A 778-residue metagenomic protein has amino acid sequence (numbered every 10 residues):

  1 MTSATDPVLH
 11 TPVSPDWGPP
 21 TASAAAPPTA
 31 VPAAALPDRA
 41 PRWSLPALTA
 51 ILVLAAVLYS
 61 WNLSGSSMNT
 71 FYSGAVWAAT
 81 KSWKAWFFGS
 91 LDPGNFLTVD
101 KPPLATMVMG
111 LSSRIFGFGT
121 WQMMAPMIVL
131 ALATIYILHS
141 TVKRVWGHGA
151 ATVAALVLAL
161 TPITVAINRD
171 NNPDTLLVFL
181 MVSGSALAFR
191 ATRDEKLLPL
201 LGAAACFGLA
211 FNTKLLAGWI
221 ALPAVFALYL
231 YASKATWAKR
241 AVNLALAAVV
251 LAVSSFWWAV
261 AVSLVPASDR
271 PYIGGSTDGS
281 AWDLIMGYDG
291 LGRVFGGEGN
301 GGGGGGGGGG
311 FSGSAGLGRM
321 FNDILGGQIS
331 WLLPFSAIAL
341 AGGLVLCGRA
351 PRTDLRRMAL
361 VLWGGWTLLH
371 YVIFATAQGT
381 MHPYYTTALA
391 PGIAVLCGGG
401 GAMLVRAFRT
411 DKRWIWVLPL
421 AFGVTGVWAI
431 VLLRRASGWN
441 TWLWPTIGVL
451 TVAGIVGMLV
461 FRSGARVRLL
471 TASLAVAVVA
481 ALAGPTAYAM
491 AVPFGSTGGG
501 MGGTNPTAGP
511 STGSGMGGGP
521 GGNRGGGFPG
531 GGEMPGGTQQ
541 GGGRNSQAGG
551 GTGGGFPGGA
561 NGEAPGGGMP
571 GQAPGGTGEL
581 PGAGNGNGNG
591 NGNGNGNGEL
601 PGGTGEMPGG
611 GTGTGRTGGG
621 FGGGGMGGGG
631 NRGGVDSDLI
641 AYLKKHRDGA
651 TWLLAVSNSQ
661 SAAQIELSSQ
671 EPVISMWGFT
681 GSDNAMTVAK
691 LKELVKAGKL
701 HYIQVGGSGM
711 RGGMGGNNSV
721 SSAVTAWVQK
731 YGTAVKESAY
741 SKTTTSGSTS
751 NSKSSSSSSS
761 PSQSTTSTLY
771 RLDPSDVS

Functional and structural regions predicted by a protein language model:
M1-G297, G304-V417, V424-W428, A491 (+4 more regions): Membrane-integral, polyisoprenol-dependent glycosyltransferases of the GT-C/oligosaccharyltransferase superfamily
S23, S546, S755-S757: Serine residues within intrinsically disordered or low-complexity segments
M68-W83, L222-L346, A429-R435, A477 (+14 more regions): Transmembrane-lumen/periplasm boundary regions of multi-pass, lipid-linked membrane glycan transferases
D269, T277, A685-V695: Alpha-helical scaffolding within the catalytic cores of extracellular/periplasmic polymer-degrading hydrolases
T386-A390, G400-A407, R468-V476, G712-N718: Composition- and surface-driven signal marking solvent-exposed, interaction-prone regions in large proteins
D411-S511: Transmembrane helical bundles and short interhelical boundary loops of multi-pass, membrane-embedded
S496, N589-N591, T617-L653, S659-I674 (+2 more regions): Aromatic/acidic, Gly/Pro-rich catalytic loop(s) in extracytoplasmic/lumenal soluble domains of multi-pass membrane
N561, A583-N597: Asparagine/serine/threonine-enriched low-complexity, disordered tracts, especially those forming N-linked glycosylation
